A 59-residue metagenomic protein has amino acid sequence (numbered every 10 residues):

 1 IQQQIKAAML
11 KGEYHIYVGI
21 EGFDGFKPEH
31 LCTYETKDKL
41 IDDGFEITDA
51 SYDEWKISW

Functional and structural regions predicted by a protein language model:
I1-G25: An N-terminal amphipathic alpha-helical segment
P28-W59: Short, compact, well-ordered microdomains
